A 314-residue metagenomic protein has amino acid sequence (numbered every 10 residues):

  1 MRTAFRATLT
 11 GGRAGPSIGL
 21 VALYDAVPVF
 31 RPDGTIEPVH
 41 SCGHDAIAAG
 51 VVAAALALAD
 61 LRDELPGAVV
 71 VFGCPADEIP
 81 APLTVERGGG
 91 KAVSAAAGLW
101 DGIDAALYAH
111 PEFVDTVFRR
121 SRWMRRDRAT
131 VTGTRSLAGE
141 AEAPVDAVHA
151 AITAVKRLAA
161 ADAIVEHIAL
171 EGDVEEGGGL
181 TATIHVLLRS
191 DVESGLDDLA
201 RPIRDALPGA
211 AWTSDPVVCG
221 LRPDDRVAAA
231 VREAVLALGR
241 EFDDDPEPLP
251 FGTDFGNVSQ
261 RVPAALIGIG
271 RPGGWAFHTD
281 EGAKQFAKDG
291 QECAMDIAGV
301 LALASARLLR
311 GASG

Functional and structural regions predicted by a protein language model:
M1-R13: A non-catalytic alpha/beta surface segment that caps or lines the substrate-entry region of metallo-dependent hydrolase
F5-T8, V27-S41, D45-A46, L58 (+1 more regions): Histidine/acidic-residue-rich, glycine-tolerant segments that coordinate divalent metal ions
R13, A22, S41-C42, F251: Hydrophobic transmembrane-helix microenvironments that flank and shape a buried ionizable site
S17-G19, A68: Residues that mark the start of a beta-strand
G19-V21, R128-T132, L266-P272: Non-cysteine beta-strand/loop elements that form the S-adenosyl-L-methionine
A48-A55: DPxDG-like acidic metal-binding loop motif
L56-D63, S259-R261: Alpha-helix C-terminal capping segments
I152-G314: Metal-dependent amide/peptide-bond hydrolase catalytic core, centered on the "pita-bread" metallohydrolase fold
